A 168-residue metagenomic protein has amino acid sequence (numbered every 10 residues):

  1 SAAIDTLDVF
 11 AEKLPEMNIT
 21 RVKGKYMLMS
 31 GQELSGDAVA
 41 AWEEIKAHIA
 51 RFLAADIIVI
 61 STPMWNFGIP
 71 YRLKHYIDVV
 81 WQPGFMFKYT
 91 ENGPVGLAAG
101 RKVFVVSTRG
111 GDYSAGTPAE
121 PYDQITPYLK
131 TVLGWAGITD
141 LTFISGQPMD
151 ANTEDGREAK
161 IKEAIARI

Functional and structural regions predicted by a protein language model:
S1-T62, F67-Q82, A166-R167: N-terminal beta1-alpha1-beta2 submodule of the flavodoxin-like/Rossmannoid cofactor-binding fold
T6, I60, V103-S107, F143: Structural beta-sheet core signal
L14, I69, Y113, D150-A151: Generic structural signal for helix capping and beta-alpha/helix-loop junctions
A55-D56, G100, I138: Short, well-ordered alpha-helix to beta-strand connector turns
M64, R109, Q147: Residue-level signal for short, function-critical loop segments
P83-G84, T126: Conserved catalytic-core segment of NTP-binding enzymes
Y89-W135: Short, glycine-/small-residue-rich phosphate/pyrophosphate-handling segment
A115-I168: Glycine-rich phosphate/pyrophosphate-binding loop and the adjoining helix
